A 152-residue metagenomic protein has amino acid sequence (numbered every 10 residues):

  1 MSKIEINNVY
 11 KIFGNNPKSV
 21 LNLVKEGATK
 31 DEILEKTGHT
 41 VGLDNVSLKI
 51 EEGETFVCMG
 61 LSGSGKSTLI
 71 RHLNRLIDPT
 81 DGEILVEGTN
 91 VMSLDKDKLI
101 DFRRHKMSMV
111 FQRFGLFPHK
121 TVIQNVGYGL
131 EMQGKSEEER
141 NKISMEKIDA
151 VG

Functional and structural regions predicted by a protein language model:
N22-E32, E87-N90, E131, E138-G152: Conserved ABC ATPase "signature" region
I33-G38, M92-S108, M132, E137: ABC ATPase NBD coupling module
F56-V57, M109: Short beta-strand immediately N-terminal to the Walker A/P-loop
M59-L61: The feature captures the beta-strand-to-loop junction immediately N-terminal to the Walker
N74: Helix-to-loop junction immediately C-terminal to a conserved catalytic motif
T80-E83, E139: Conserved coupling/switch loops of ABC nucleotide-binding domains, chiefly the family-specific signature
K120-G127: Short coil-to-helix segment of the ABC ATPase nucleotide-binding domain corresponding to the Q-loop/switch region
